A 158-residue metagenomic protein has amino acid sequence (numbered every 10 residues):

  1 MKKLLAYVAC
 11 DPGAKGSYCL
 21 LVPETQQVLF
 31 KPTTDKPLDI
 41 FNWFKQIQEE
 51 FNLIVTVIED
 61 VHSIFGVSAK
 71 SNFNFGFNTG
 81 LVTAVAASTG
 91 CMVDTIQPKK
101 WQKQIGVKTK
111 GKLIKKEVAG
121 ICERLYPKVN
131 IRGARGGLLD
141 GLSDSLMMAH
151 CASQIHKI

Functional and structural regions predicted by a protein language model:
M1-I158: Phosphate- and other anionic-substrate recognition elements at nucleic-acid/protein interfaces
